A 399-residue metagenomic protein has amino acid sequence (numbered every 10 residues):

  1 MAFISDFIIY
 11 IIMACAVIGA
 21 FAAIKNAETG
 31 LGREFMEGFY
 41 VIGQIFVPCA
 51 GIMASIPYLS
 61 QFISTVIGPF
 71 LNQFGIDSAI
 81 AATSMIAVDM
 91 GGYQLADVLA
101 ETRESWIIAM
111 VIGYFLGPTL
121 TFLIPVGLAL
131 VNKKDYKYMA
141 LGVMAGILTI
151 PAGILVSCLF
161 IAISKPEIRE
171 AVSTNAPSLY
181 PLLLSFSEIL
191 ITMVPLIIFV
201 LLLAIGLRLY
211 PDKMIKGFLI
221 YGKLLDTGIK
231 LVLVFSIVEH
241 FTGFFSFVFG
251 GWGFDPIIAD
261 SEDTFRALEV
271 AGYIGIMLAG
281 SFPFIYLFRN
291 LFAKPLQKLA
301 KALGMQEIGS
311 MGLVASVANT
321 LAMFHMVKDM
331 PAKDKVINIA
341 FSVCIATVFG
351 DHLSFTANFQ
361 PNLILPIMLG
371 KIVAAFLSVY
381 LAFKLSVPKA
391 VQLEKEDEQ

Functional and structural regions predicted by a protein language model:
M1-G51, I108-G113, T121-G280, P361-Q399: Signature of multi-pass transmembrane helix bundles
T29, R33, M53, P57 (+5 more regions): Short helix-terminus and kink motifs of transmembrane alpha helices, predominantly at the cytoplasmic interface
R33-V41, G68-Q73, K223, K294-M305: Short amphipathic alpha-helical coupling elements at transmembrane boundaries
M53-Q61, T83-A96, L128-L130, R169-P177 (+4 more regions): Hydrophobic alpha-helical transmembrane segments
S55-T65, L95-R103, F160-I163, F244: Transmembrane alpha-helix boundary signature
L59-D77, E167-A171, F245-G253: Interfacial/capping segments of alpha-helical transmembrane domains
F74-T149, Q306-Q360: Alpha-helical membrane segments and immediately flanking helix-loop junctions that form or couple to the substrate/ion
S246-I308, G312-L321: Long, well-ordered mid-to-C-terminal structural blocks that present hydrophobic/aromatic surfaces
